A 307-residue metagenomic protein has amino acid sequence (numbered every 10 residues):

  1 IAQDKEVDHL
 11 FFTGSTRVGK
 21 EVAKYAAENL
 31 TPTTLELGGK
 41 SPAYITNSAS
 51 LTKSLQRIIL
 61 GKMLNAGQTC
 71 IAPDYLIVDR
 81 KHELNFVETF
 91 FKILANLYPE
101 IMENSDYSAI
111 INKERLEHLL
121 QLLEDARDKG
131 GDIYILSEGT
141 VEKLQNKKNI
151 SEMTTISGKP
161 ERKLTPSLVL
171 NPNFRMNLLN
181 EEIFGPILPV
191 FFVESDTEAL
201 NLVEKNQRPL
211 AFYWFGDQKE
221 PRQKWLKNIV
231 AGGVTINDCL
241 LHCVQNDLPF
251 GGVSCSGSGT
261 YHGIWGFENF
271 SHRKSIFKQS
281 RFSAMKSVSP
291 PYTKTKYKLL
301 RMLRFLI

Functional and structural regions predicted by a protein language model:
I1, A23, A66-G67, N177-L178 (+1 more regions): Short, flexible, glycine/charge-rich loop motifs used to bind or transfer phosphoryl groups or to couple energy/partner
I1-D8: Short intrinsically disordered, low-complexity coil segments enriched in acidic
A2, V22-Y25, E88-T89, L226-K227 (+1 more regions): Short amphipathic alpha-helical segments
Q3, Q56, L60, N112 (+2 more regions): Phosphate-coordinating loops and pocket residues in cytosolic domains that bind phosphorylated ligands
D4, G130, N206: Acidic-histidine catalytic/liganding microenvironments
V7, M153-K159, K163-I307: Conserved C-terminal structural/oligomerization subdomain of aldehyde/semialdehyde dehydrogenase
H9, S15-N173, I236, R304-F305: ALDH superfamily catalytic-core signature
